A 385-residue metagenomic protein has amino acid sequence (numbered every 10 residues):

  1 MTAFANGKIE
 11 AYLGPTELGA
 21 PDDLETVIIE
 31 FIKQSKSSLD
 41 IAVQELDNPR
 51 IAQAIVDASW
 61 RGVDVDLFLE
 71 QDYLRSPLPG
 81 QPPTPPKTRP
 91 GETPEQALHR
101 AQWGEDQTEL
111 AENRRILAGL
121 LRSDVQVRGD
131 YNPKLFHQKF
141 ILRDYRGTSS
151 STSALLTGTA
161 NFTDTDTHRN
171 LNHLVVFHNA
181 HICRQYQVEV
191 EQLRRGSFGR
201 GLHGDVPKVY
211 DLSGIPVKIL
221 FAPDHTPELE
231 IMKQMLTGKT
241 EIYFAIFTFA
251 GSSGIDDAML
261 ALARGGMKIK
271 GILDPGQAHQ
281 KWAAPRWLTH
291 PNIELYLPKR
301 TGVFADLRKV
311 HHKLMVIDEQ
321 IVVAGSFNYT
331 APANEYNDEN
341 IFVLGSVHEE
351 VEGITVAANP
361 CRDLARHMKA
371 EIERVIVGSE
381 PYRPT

Functional and structural regions predicted by a protein language model:
T2-I29, R50-L155, D164-H168, V176-C183 (+3 more regions): PLD/PLD-like phosphodiesterase catalytic module centered on the HKD motif
E10-A20, I41-Q44, V217-D224, F247-T248 (+1 more regions): Short, flexible loop segments at the rims of nucleotide/cofactor-binding pockets, characterized by
L24-E25, I29-K36, D47, P227-E241 (+1 more regions): Secondary-structure "cap/kink" motif recognition
S38-A42, L142: Short N-terminal targeting/anchoring amphipathic segment
T167-L171, I215-P216: Flexible glycine/proline-enriched surface loops and loop-helix/loop-strand junctions
N179-M232: Aspartyl protease catalytic domain
I215, F221-K233, E241-M259: Beta-propeller domains
